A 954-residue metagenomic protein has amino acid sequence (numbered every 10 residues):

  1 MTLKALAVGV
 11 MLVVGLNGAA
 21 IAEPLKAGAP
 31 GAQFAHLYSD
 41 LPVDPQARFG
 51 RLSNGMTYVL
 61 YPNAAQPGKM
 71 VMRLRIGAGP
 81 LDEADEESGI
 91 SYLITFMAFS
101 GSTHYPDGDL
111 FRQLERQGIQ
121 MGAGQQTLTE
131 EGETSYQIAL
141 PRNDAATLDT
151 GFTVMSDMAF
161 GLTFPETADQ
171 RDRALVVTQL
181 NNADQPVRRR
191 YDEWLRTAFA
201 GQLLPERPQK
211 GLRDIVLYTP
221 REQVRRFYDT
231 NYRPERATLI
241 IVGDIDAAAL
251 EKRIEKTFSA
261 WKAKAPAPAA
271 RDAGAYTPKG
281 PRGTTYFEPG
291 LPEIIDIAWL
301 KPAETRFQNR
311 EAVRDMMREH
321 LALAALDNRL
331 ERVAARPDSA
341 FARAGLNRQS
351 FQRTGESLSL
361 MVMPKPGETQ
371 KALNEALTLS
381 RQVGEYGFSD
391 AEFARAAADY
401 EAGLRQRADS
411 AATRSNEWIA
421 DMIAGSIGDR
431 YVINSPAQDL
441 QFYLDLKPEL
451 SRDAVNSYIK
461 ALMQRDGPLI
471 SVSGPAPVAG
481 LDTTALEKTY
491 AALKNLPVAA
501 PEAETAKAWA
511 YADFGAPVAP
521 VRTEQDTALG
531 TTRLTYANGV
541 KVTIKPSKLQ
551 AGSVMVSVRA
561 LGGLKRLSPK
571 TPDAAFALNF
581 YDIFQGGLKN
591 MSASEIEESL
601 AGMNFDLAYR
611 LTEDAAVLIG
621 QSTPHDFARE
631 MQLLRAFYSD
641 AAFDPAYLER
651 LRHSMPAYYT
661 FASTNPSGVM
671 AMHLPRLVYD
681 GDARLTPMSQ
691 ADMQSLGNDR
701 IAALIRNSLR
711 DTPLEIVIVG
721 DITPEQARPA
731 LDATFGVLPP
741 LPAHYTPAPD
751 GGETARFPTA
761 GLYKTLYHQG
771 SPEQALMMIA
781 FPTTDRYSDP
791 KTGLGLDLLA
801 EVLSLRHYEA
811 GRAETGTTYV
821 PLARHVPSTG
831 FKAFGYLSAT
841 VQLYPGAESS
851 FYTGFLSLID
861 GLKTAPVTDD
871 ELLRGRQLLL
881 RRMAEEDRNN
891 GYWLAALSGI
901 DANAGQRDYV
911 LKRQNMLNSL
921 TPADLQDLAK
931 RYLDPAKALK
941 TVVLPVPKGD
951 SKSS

Functional and structural regions predicted by a protein language model:
M1-I21: Gram-negative bacterial Sec-dependent N-terminal signal peptides
I21-L60, I240, D246-A312, M316-M317 (+15 more regions): Proteolytic maturation boundary segments
P45-Q46, A123, R226, G530 (+1 more regions): Residue-level marker for the onset of beta-strands and adjacent loop->beta junctions in well-ordered domains
V59-Y61, Q66-L93, G108-D157, R188-D214 (+13 more regions): M16 family metallopeptidases and their MPP-like homologs
Q113-R116, G161-F164, A168-D169, L450-A454 (+4 more regions): Peptidyl-prolyl cis-trans isomerase
A168, R173-N182, P186-R236, I240-V242 (+4 more regions): Hydrophobic, small-residue-rich alpha-helical packing segments that form membrane-like cores
P220-R225, P687-M688, S695-A702: Append "and occasionally in soluble cytosolic enzymes with long acidic Gly/Pro-rich linkers
L803-S804: Short Ser/Thr-interspersed hydrophobic loop/turn segments at strand-loop and sheet-helix junctions that line or gate
